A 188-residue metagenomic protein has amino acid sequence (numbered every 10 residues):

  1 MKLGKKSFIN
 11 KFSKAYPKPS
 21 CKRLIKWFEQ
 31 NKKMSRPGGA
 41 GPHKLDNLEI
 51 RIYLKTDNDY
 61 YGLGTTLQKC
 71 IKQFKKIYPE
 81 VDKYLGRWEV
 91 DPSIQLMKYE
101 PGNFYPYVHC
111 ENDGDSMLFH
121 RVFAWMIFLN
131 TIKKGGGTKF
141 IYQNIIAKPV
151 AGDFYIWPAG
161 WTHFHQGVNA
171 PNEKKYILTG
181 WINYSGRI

Functional and structural regions predicted by a protein language model:
M1-F154, T162-I188: Fe(II)/2-oxoglutarate oxygenase catalytic core
